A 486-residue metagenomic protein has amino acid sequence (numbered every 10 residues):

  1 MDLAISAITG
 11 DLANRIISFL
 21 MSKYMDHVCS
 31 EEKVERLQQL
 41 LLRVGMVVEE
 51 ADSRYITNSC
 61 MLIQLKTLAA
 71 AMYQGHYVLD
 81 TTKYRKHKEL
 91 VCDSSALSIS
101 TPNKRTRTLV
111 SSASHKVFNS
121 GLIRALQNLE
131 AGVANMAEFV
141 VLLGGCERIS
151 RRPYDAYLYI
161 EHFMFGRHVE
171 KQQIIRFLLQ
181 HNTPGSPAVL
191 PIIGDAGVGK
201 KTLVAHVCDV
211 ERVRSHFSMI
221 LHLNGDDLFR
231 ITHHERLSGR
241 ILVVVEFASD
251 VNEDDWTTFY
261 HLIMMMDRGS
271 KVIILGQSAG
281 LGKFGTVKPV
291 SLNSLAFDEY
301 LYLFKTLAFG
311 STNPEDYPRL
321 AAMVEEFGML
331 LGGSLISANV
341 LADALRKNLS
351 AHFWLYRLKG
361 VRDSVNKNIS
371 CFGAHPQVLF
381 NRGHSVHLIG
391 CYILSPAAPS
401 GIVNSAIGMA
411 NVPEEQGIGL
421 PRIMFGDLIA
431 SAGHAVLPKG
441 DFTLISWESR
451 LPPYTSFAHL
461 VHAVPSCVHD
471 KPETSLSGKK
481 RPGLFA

Functional and structural regions predicted by a protein language model:
M1-C60, T67, A279-G280: N-terminal amphipathic alpha-helical segments
G45-M46, E50-Y55, R268-G269, S278-G401: Non-catalytic, charged helical/coil tracts that couple and regulate nucleotide-powered enzyme cores
M46-I149: Charged, amphipathic alpha-helical interaction modules
N128-V198, T202-E211, N224-H234, D254 (+1 more regions): N-terminal flanking helix/linker immediately upstream of nucleotide/cofactor-binding cores
K200-F217, K479-K480, F485: P-loop NTPase Walker A phosphate-binding motif
R212-S215, H233-N293: A conserved switch/coupling segment of P-loop NTPase cores
N224-V244, M264-D267, R319, M323-F327 (+1 more regions): Mid-core helix/loop region of P-loop NTP-binding domains shared across ATPases and GTPases
L330-G333, V340-A486: C-terminal alpha-helical "lid" subdomain
